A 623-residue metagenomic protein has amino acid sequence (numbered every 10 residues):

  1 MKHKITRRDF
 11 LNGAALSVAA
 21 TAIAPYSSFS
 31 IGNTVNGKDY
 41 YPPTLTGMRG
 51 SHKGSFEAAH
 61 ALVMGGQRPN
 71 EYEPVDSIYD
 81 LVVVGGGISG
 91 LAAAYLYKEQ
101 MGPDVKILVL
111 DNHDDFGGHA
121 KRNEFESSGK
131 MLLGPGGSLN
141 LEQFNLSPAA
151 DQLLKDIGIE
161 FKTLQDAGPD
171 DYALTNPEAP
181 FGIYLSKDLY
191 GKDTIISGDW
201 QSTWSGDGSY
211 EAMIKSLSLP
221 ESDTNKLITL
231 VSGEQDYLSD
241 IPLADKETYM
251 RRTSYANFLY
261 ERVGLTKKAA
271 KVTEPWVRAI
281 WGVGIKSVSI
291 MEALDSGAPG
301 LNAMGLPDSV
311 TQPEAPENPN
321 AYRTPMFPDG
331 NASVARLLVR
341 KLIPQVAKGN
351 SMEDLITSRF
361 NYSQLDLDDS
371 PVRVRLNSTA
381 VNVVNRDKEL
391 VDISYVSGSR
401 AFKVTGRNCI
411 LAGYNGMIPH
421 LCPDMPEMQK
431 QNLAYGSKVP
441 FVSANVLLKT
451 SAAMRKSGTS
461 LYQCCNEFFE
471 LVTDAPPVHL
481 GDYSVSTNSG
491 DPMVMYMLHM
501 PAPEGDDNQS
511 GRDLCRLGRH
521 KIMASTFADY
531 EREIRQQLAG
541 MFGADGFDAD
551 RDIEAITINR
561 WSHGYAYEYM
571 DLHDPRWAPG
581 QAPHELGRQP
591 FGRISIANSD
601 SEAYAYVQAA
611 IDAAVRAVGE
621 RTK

Functional and structural regions predicted by a protein language model:
M1-V18: N-terminal secretory signal peptides and thylakoid transit peptides that target proteins across membranes
I31-N70, E124, Y184-D188, L447 (+1 more regions): Conserved flavin/dinucleotide-binding core of flavoenzymes
G37, Y41-T44, G117-P148, L294-E317: Glycine-rich active-site loop/strand segments that organize a redox cofactor
E57, Q67-T248: N-terminal glycine-rich phosphate/pyrophosphate-binding loop and immediately adjacent elements
V82-A92, D111-H113, N408-N415, N445 (+3 more regions): Conserved beta-strand->loop/alpha-helix structural units within folded catalytic cores of enzymes with alpha/beta
P135-F144, I241-T248, N320-D329, K430-Y435 (+2 more regions): Active-site rim elements
S222-S378: Active-site/ligand-binding neighborhood in enzyme catalytic cores
D368, V372, L376-Y496, M500-D506: Mid-domain catalytic core of redox enzymes that form a hydrophobic substrate pocket/lid adjacent to a catalytic redox
